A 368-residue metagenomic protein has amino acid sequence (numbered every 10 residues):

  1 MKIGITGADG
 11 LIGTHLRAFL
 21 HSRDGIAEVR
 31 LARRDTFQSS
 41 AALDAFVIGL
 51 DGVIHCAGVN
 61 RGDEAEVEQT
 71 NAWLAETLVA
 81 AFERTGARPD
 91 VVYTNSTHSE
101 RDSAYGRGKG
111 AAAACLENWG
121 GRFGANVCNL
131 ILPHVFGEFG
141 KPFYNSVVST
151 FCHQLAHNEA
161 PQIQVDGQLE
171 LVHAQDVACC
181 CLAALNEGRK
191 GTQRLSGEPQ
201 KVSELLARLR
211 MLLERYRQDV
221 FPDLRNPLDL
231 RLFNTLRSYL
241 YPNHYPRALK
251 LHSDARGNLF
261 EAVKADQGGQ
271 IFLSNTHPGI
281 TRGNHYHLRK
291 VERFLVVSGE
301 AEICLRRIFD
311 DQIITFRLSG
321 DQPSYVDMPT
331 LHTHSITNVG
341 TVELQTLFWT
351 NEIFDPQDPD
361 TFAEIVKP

Functional and structural regions predicted by a protein language model:
I3-H21: N-terminal Rossmann NAD(P)H-binding glycine-rich loop of SDR-like oxidoreductase domains
T36-T77, A81-R84, H98-D102: NAD(P)H-binding glycine-rich loop region in Rossmannoid oxidoreductase-like domains and their noncatalytic homologs
W73-A113, G120-F123, C128-L130: Conserved Rossmann-fold NAD(P)-dependent oxidoreductase catalytic core, especially the SDR/UDP-sugar
E117-G140, H153, E159-V165, E170: Conserved beta-loop-beta element that borders a ligand/cofactor-binding pocket
G140-T150, Q164-L185, K201-A207: Substrate-positioning beta->alpha
C180, N186-L251: Mid/C-terminal beta-alpha module of Rossmann-like enzyme folds, strongest in SDR-family dehydrogenases/epimerases
Y245-N284, K290: A short glycine-rich, His/Asp/Glu-containing loop-to-beta-strand
I308-T330: Short acidic-glycine-tyrosine-enriched beta hairpin
